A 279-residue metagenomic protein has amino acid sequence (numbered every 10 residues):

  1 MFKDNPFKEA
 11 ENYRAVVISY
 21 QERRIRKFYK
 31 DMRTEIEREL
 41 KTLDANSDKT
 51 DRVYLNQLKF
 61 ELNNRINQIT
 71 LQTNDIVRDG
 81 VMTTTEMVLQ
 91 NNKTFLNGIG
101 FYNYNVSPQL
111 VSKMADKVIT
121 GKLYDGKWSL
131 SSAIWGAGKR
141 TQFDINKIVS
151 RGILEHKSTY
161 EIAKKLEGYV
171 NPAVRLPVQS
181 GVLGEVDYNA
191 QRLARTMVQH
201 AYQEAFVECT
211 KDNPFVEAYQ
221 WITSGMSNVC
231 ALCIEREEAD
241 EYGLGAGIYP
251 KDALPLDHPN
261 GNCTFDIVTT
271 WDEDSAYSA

Functional and structural regions predicted by a protein language model:
M1-V178, W271-A279: N-terminal leader/targeting and assembly helices and adjacent pre-domain segments
G181-A279: Acidic, glycine-rich two-metal-ion catalytic cores of nucleic acid-processing enzymes
